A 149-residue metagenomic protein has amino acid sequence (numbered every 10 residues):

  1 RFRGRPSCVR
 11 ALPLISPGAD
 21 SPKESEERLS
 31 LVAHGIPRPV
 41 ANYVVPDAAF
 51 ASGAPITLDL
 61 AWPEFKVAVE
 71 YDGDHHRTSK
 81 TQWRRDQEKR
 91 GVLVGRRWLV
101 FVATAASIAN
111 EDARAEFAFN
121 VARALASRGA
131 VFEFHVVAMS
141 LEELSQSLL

Functional and structural regions predicted by a protein language model:
R1-L149: Surface segments flanking catalytic/ligand-binding clefts of nucleic-acid enzymes
